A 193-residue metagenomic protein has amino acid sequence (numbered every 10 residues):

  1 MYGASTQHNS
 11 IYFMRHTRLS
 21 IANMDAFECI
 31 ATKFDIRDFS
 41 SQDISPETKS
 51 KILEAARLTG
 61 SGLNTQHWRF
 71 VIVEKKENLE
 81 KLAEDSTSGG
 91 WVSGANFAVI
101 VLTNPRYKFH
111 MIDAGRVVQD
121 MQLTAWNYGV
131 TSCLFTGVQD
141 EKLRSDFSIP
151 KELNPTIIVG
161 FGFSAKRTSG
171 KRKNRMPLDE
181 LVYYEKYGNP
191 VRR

Functional and structural regions predicted by a protein language model:
Y2-R193: Acidic, surface-exposed loops and disordered segments
